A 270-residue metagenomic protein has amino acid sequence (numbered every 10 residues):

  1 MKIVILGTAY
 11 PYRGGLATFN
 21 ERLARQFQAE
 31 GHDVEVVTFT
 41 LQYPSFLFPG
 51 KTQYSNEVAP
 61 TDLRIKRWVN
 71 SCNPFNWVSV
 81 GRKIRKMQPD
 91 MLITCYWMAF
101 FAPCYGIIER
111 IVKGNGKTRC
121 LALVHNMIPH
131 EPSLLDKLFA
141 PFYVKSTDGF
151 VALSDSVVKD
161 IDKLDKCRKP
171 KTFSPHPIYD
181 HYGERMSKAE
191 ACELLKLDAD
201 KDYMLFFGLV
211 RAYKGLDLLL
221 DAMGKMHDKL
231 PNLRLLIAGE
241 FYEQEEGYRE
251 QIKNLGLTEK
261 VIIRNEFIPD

Functional and structural regions predicted by a protein language model:
G7-R22, P44, W97-A102, K214: A short, glycine/small-residue-rich beta-strand->loop->alpha-helix junction that serves as a flexible
A9-R13, R25-K86, V157, D162 (+2 more regions): N-terminal strand-loop element at the rim of the active site of nucleotide-sugar-dependent glycosyltransferases
F39-Y43, F207, R234-G247, E266: Glycosyltransferase donor-sugar binding loop
G116-L121, M127-S146, K159, M186-A189: Nucleotide-sugar donor phosphate/pyrophosphate-binding loop at the beta->alpha transition of glycosyltransferases
K145-M186: Donor nucleotide-sugar binding/catalytic pocket of nucleotide-sugar-dependent glycosyltransferases
G183-L197, E250: A short helix/loop element that forms part of the nucleotide-sugar donor recognition site in Leloir-type
D198-K214, L220-M223, L236: Conserved donor-binding/catalytic core segment of Leloir-type glycosyltransferases
E246-F267: Nucleotide-activated donor-binding/catalytic signature segment of Leloir-type glycosyltransferases, i.e., the conserved
